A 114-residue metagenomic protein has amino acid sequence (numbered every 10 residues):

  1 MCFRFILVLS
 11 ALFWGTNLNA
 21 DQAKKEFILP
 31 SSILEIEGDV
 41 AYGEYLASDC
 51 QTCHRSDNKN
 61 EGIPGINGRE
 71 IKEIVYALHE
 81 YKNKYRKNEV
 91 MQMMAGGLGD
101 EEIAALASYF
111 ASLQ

Functional and structural regions predicted by a protein language model:
C2-V8: Sec-dependent signal peptide recognition, specifically the positively charged N-region followed immediately by
D21, K25, A77, N83 (+1 more regions): C-terminal capping alpha-helices of c-type cytochrome domains
D21-L46: Electrostatic cytochrome c docking/interface patches
V40, E44, N58-K82, R86: Gly/Gly-Pro-rich "capping" loops immediately C-terminal to redox-active cysteine motifs in periplasmic/lumenal
Y42, E73, V90-M93, A105: Extracytoplasmic/secreted proteins, especially bacterial periplasmic and envelope-associated proteins
G43, S48-D57, L106, F110: The canonical Cys-X-X-Cys-His
P64-R69, M93-I103: Electron-transfer interface patches adjacent to heme c in soluble/periplasmic c-type cytochromes and di-/multiheme
